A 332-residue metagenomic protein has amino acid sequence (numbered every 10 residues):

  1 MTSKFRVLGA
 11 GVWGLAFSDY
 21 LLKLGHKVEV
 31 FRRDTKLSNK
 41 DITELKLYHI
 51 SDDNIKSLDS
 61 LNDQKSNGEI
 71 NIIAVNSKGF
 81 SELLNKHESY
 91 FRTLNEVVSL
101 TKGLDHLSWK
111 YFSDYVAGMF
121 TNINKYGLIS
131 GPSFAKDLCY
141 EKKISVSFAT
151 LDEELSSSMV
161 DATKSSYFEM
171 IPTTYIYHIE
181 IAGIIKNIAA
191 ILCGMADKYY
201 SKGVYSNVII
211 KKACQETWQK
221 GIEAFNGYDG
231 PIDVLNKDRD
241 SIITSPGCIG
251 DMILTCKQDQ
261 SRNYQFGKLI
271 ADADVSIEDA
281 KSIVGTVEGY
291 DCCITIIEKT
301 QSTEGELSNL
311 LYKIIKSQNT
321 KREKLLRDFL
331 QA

Functional and structural regions predicted by a protein language model:
M1-S60: NAD(P)+-binding Rossmann beta1-loop-alpha1 motif at the extreme N-terminus of oxidoreductases
S3, K186, C193-G194, I222-A332: NAD(P)-dependent Rossmann-like dehydrogenase/reductase catalytic/cofactor-binding core
L8, V12, A16, V75-K78 (+12 more regions): Conserved active-site and cofactor/substrate-binding residues in soluble primary-metabolism enzymes
A10, R33, V75, L100-G103 (+6 more regions): Fold-independent oxyanion-binding glycine-rich loops and adjacent beta-strand/coil segments at enzyme active sites
L22, K164, Q301: Anion (oxyanion) recognition and catalysis
K27, G79, Y90, Y115 (+2 more regions): Internal alpha-helical scaffold of NAD(P)-dependent oxidoreductase catalytic cores
S51-K143, M159-D161: Rossmann-like NAD(P)(H) cofactor-binding subdomain of soluble oxidoreductases
